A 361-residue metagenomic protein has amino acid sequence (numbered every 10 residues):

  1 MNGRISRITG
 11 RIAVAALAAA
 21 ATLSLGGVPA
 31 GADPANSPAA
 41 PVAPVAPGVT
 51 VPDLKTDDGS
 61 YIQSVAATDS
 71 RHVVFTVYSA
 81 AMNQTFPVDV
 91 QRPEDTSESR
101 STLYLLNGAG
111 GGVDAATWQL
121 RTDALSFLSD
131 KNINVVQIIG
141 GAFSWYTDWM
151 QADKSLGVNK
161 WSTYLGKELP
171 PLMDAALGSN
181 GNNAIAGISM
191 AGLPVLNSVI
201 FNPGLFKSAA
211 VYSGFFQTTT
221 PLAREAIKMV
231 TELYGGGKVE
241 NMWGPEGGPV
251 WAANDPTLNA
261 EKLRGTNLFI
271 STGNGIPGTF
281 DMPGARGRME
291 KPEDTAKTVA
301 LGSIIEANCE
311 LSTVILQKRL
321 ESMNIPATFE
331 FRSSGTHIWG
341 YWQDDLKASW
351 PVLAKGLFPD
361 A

Functional and structural regions predicted by a protein language model:
N2-A361: Non-catalytic cap/lid and distal C-terminal segments of serine-dependent acyl enzymes
